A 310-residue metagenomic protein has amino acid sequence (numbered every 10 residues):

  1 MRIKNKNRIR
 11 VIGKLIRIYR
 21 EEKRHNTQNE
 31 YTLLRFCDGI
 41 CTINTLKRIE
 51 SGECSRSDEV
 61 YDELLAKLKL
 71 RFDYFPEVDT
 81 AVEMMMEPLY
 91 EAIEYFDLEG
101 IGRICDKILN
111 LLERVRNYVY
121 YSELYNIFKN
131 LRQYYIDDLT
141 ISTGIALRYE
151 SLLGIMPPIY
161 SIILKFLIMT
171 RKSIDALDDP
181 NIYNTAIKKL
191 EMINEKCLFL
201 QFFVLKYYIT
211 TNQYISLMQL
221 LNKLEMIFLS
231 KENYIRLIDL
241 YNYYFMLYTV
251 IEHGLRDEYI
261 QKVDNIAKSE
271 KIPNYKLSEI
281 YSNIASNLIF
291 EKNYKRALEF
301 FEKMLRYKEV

Functional and structural regions predicted by a protein language model:
M1-T27: A short, Lys/Arg-rich alpha-helix, primarily the initiator
I3-N7, D73-M84: TPR-adjacent "capping" and linker segments in tetratricopeptide-repeat scaffold/adaptor proteins
I18, L34-R35, E63: Alpha-helical residues within helix-turn-helix
Y19, R48-G52: Residues in the recognition helix of alpha-helical DNA-binding motifs
K23-R48: Short alpha-helical DNA-recognition segment
S57-F75: DNA major-groove recognition helix of helix-turn-helix/homeodomain DNA-binding modules
V82-L139, L152: Helix-turn-helix/homeodomain-like alpha-helical modules used for DNA recognition and transcription-factor dimerization
Y125-V310: Extended amphipathic alpha-helical coiled-coil/heptad-repeat regions
